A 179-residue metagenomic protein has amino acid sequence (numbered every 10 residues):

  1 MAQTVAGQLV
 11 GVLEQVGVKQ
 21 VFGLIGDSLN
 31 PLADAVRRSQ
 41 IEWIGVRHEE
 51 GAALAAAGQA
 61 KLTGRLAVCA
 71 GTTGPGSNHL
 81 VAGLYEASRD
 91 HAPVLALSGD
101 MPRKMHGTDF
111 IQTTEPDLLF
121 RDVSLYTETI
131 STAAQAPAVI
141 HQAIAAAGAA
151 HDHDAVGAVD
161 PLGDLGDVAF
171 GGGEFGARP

Functional and structural regions predicted by a protein language model:
M1-G166, G173, R178-P179: N-terminal alpha/beta PP-like core and its mobile active-site loop of ThDP/TPP-dependent enzymes
